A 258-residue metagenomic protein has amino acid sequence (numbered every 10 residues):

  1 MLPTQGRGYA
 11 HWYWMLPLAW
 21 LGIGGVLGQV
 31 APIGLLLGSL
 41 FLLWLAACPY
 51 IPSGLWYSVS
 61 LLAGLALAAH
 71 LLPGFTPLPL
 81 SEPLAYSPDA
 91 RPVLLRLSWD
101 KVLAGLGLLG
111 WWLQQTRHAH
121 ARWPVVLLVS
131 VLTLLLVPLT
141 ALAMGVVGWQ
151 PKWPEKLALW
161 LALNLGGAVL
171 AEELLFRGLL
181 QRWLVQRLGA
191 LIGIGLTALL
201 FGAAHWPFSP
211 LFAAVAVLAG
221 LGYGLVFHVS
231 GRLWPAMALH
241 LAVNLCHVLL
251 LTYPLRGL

Functional and structural regions predicted by a protein language model:
M1-R117, V248, P254-L258: N-terminal, membrane-interfacial amphipathic/helix-forming hydrophobic leader that caps and precedes the first
W12, S53-L55, W153, L157 (+3 more regions): Membrane-helix interface segments
S53-L65, W123-L132, W183, L188: Cytoplasmic-side transmembrane-helix entry/capping segments in multi-pass membrane proteins
L78-A168, L258: Juxtamembrane helix-loop-helix connectors linking adjacent transmembrane helices in multi-pass membrane enzymes
T133-P138, G193-H205: Small-polar-interrupted transmembrane alpha-helices in polytopic inner-membrane proteins
A168-Q181: Acidic (Asp/Glu-rich) catalytic motifs at the cytosolic membrane interface
L170, L191-A198, P210-L258: Functionally important transmembrane alpha-helices
G178-R187, L249-P254: Membrane-interfacial alpha-helical segments at the cytosolic side of multi-pass membrane proteins
